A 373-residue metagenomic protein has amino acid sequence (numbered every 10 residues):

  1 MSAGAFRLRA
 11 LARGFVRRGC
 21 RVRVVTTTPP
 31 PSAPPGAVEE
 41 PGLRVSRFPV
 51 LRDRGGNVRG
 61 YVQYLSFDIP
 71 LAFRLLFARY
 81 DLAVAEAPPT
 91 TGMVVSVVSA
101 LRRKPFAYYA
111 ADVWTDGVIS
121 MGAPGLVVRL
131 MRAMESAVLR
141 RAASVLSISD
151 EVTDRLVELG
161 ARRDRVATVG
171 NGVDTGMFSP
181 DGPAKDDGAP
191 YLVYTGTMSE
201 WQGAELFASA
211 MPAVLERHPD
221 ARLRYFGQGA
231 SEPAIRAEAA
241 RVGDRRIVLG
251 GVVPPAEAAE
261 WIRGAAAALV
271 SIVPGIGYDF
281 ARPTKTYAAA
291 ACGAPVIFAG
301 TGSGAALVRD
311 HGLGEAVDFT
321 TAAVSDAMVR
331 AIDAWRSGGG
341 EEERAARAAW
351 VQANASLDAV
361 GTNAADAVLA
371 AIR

Functional and structural regions predicted by a protein language model:
M1-S46, V214, D358, R373: N-terminal subdomain of nucleotide-sugar transferases
R13, A72-F73, R79, M93 (+2 more regions): Membrane-proximal helix-turn-helix segments that form the acceptor-binding/catalytic region of lipid-linked
T28, E151, G172: Carbohydrate-associated surface elements
Q63-S66, K104-A107, T115-V138, T175: Nucleotide-sugar donor phosphate/pyrophosphate-binding loop at the beta->alpha transition of glycosyltransferases
A184-P212, R224: Conserved donor-binding/catalytic core segment of Leloir-type glycosyltransferases
A189, P233-E260: Nucleotide-activated donor-binding/catalytic signature segment of Leloir-type glycosyltransferases, i.e., the conserved
Q202, P254-W261, A268-A290, I297-L307: Nucleotide-sugar-dependent
F319-A323, R336-V368: A charged, aromatic-enriched C-terminal amphipathic alpha-helix characteristic of glycosyltransferases across folds
